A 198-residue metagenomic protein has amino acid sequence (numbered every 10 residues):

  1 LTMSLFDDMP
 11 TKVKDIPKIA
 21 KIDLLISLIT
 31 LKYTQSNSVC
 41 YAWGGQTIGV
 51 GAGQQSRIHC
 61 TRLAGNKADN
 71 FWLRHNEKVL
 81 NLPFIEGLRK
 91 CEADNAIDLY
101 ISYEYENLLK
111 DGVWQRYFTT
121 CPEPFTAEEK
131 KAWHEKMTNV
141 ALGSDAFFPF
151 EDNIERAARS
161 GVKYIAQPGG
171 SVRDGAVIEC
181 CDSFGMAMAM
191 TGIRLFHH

Functional and structural regions predicted by a protein language model:
L1-Y164, S171-H198: ATP-dependent carboxylate/acyl-activation modules
